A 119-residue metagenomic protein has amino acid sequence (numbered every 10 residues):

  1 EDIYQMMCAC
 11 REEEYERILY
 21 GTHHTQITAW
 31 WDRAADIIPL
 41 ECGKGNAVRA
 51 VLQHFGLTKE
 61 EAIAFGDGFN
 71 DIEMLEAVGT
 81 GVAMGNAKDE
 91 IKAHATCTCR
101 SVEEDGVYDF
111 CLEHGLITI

Functional and structural regions predicted by a protein language model:
E1-F65, F69-M74: Conserved acidic, metal-coordinating active-site core of Asp-based, Mg2+-dependent phosphoryl-transfer enzymes
L19, A95, C111: Short, flexible helix/strand-to-coil boundary loops that buttress conserved ligand/catalytic motifs in alpha/beta
W31-A35, N86-D89, E103-V107: Short, acidic/turn-prone active-site loops that include or flank metal/cofactor- and phosphate-binding residues
A47-A50, G106, F110: Well-ordered alpha-helical segments embedded in enzymatic catalytic cores
V48, T58-V102: Acidic, Mg2+-coordinating phosphoryl-transfer loop and its flanking beta/alpha structural elements, shared across
E113-I119: Generic C-terminal helix-cap and adjacent flexible tail
